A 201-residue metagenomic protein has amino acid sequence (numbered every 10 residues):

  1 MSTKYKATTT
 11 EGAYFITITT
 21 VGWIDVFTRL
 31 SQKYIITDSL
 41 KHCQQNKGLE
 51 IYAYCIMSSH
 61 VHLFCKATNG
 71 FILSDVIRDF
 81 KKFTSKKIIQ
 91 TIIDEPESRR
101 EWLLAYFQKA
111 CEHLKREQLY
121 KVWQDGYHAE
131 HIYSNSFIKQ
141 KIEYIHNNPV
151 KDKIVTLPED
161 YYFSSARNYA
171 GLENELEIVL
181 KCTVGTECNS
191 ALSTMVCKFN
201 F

Functional and structural regions predicted by a protein language model:
M1-F201: Short catalytic/metal-binding and nucleic-acid-binding patches
